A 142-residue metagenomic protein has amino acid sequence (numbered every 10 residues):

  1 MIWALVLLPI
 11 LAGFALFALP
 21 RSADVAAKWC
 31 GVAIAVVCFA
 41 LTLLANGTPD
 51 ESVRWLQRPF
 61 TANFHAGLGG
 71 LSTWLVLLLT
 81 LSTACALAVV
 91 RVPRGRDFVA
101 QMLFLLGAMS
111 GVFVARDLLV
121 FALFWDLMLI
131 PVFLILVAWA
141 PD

Functional and structural regions predicted by a protein language model:
M1, A12-M102: Transmembrane helix-loop-helix hairpins at membrane boundaries of multipass inner-membrane proteins
M1-L8, G67-L79, L118-P131: Structural signature of hydrophobic alpha-helical transmembrane segments
P9, G13, V76, P93 (+3 more regions): Non-transmembrane, interaction-prone segments in cytosolic or luminal domains
A23-A27, A100-D142: Alpha-helical multi-pass transmembrane bundles of energy-transducing inner-membrane proteins
